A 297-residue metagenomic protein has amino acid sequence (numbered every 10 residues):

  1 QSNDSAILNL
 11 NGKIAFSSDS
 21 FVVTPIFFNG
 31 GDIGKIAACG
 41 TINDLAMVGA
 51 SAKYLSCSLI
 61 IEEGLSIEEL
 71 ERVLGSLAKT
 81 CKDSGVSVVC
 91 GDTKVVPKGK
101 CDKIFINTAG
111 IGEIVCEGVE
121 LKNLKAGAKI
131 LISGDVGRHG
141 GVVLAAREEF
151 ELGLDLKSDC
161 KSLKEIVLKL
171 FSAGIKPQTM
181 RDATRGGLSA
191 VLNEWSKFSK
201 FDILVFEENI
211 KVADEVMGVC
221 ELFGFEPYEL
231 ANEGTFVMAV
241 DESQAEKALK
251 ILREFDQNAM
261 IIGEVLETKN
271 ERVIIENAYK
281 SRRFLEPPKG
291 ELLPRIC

Functional and structural regions predicted by a protein language model:
Q1-I132, R138: Glycine-rich phosphate/pyrophosphate-binding loop regions near the starts of catalytic domains
I7-L10, C81, P97-K103, L121-K125 (+6 more regions): Solvent-exposed alpha-helices and their adjacent loops that cap or buttress functional pockets in soluble metabolic
E62-G64, L156-N232: Active-site-proximal betaalpha loop/short-helix elements that scaffold phosphoryl/nucleotidyl transfer chemistry
S76, T80, I166-G174, V219 (+1 more regions): Generic non-transmembrane alpha-helical segments
E113-K161, E276, C297: Phosphate/diphosphate-binding glycine-rich loops and adjacent basic-rich segments that engage nucleotide
E233-A239: A short beta-alpha structural unit
A239-A245: Helix N-cap motif at beta-to-alpha junctions
E254-C297: Acidic, Ser/Thr/Pro-rich beta/coil linker or hinge segments at domain junctions
